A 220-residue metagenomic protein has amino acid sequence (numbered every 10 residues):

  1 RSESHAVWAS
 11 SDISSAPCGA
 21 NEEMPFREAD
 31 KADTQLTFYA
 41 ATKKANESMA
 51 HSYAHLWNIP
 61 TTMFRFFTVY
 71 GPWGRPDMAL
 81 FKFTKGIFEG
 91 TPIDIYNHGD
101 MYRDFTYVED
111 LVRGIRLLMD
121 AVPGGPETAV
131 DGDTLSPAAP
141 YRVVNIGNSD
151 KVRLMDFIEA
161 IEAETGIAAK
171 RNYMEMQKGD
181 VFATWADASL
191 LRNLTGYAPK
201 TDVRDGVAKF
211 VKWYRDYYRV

Functional and structural regions predicted by a protein language model:
R1-S10, A16-M63, Y70, G74-R75: Catalytic helix-loop patch of NAD(P)-dependent Rossmann-fold dehydrogenases
S11-D12, N145: Rossmann-fold scaffold of SDR-type NAD(P)-dependent oxidoreductases
S14, F66, H98: Active-site loop/turn elements of alpha/beta-hydrolase fold enzymes, especially the short glycine-/histidine-rich
A20, P60-M63, D77, P140 (+2 more regions): Non-catalytic, surface-exposed connector residues within folded enzymatic/regulatory domains
M63-F66, D104: Residue-level recognition of specific faces of alpha-helices
V69-Y70, M176: Hydrophobic pocket-lining residues within nucleotide cofactor-binding pockets
K85-V220: C-terminal substrate-binding subdomain of Rossmann-fold SDR/epimerase-dehydratase oxidoreductases
